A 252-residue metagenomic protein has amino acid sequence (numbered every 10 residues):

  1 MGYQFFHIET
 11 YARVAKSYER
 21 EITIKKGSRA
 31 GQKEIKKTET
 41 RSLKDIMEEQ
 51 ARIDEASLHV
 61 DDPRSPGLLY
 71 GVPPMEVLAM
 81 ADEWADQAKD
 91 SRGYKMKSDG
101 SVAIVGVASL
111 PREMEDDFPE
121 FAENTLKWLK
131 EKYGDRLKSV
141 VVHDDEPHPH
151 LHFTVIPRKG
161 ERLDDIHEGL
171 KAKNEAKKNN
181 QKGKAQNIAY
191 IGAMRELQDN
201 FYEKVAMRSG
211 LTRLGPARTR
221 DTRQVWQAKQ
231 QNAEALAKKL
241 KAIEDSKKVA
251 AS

Functional and structural regions predicted by a protein language model:
M1-S252: N-terminal nicking endonuclease/strand-transfer module with a His-rich metal-binding environment and a catalytic Tyr
